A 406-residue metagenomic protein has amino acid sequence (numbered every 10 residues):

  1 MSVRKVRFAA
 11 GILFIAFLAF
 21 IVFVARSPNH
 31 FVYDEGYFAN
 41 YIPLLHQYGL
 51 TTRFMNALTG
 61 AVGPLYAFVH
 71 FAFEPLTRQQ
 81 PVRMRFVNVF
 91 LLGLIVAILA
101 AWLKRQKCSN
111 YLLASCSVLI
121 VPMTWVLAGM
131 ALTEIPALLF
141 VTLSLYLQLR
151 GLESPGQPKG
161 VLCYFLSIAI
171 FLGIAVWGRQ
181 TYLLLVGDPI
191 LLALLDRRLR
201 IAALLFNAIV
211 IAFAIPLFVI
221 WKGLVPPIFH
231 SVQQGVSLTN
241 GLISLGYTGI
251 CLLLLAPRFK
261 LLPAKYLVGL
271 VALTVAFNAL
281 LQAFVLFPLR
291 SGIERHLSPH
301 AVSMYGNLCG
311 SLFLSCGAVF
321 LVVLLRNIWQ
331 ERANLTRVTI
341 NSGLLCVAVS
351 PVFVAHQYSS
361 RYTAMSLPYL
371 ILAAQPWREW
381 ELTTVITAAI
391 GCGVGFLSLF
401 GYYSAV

Functional and structural regions predicted by a protein language model:
F23-Y33, Q47-R85, H356: Membrane-proximal lumenal/periplasmic loop motifs of glycosylation machinery
V32, V126-P136, Y358-S360: Short acidic/glycine- and proline-prone juxtamembrane loop motifs at membrane-interface regions of multi-pass membrane
F86-Q106, L143, L147: Transmembrane-helix motifs of polytopic, lipid-linked glycan transferases
L99-M123, L138-L139, P158-C163: Transmembrane-helix signature of polytopic, membrane-embedded enzymes that assemble or transfer cell-envelope glycans
K104-S109, S144-Y164, A193-L199: Membrane-interface transmembrane helices that cradle and orient dolichyl/undecaprenyl
S115, V161-R179, V186-L191, A208-P216 (+1 more regions): Membrane-interface alpha helices of multi-pass inner-membrane proteins
S117, P136-G156, Y164-F171, V186 (+1 more regions): Specific aromatic-rich, kink-prone transmembrane helix
Y182, G187-A301, N307-F313, L397-G401 (+1 more regions): Membrane-lumen/periplasm interface segments of specific transmembrane helices in polyprenyl phosphate-linked
